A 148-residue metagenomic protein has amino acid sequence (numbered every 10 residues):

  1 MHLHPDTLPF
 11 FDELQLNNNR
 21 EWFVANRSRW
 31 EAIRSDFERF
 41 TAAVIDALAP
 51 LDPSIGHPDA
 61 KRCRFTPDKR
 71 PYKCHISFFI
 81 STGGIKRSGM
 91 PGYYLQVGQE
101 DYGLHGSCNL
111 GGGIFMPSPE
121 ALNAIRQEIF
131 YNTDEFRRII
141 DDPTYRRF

Functional and structural regions predicted by a protein language model:
M1-H4: Short, low-complexity N-terminal intrinsically disordered segments enriched in polar/charged residues
T7-L8, D12-D59: Active-site acidic/histidine clusters and adjacent loop/turn architecture that either coordinate catalytic ions
F10-E13, A47, A124-E128, I139: Residues that form generic nucleotide/phosphate-binding pockets
W30-I33, F37, A121-I125, I129-N132 (+1 more regions): Amphipathic alpha-helical coiled-coil segments
A60-Y131: Aromatic- and glycine-enriched beta-alpha-beta binding-site module
R137-F148: An amphipathic alpha-helical core segment
